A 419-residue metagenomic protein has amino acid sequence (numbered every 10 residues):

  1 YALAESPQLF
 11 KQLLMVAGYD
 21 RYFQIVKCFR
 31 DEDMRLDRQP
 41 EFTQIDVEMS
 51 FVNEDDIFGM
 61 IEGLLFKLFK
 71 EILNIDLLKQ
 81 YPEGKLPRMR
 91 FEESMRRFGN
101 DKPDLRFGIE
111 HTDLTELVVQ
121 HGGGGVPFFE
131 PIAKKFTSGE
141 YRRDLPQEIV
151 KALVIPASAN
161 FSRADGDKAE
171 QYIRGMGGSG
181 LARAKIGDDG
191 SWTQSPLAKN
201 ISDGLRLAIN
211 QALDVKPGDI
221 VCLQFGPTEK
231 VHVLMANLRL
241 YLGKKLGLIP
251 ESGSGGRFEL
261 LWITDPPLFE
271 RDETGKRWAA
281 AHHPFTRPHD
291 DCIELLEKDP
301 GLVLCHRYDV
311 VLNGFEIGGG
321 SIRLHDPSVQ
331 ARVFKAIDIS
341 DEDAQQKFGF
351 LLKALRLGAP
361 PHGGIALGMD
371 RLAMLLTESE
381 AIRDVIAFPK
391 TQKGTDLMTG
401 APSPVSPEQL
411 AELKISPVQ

Functional and structural regions predicted by a protein language model:
Y1-Q419: Class II aminoacyl-tRNA synthetase catalytic cores and aaRS-like
